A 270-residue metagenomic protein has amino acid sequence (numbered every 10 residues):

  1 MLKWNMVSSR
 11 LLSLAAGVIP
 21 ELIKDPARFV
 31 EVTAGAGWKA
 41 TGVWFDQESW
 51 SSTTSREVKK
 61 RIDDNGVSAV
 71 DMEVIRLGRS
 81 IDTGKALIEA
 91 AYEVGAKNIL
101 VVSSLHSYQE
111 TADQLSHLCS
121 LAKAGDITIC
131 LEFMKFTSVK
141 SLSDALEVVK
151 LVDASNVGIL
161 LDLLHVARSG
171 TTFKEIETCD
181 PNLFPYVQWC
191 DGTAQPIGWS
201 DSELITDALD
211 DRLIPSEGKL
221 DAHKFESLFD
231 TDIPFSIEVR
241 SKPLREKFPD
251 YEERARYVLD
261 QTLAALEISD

Functional and structural regions predicted by a protein language model:
M1-V18, I23-G37, D63, K85 (+3 more regions): Histidine-acidic metal/acid-base catalytic patches
R10-A16, S68-I75: Acidic/glycine-enriched edge-of-secondary-structure segments
V18-P20, F45-S49, I75-G78, S104-S107 (+4 more regions): Active-site-proximal loop/turn and secondary-structure-junction residues that shape catalytic pockets, frequently
L22, S51, S80, T111 (+1 more regions): Charged, low-complexity surface patches
D25-E31, N65-S68, V74-I159, R168: Active-site acidic/histidine proton-transfer and metal-coordination neighborhood in alpha/beta enzyme cores
A40-D63: Glycine-rich, proline-tolerant flexible connector loops at the mouths of alpha/beta enzymes
G42, D71, L100, C130 (+2 more regions): Conserved beta-strand positions in the central sheet of alpha/beta enzyme cores
W50, R79, Y108, V139 (+2 more regions): Alpha-helix termini
